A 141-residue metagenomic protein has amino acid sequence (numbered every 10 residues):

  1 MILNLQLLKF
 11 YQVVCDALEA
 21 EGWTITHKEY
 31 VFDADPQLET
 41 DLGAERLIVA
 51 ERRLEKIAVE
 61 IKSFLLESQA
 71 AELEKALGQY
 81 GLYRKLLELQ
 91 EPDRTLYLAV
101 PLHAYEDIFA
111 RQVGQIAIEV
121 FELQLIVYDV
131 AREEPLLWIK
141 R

Functional and structural regions predicted by a protein language model:
I2-Y11, C15: Nuclease catalytic cores
W23-A58, E72, K140-R141: Active-site metal-binding core of divalent-cation-utilizing nuclease and nuclease-like domains
G43, K62, A131: Anionic group-transfer/hydrolysis microenvironments
I61-L73: Short beta-strand-loop-alpha-helix junction that forms the active-site gateway of nucleic-acid-processing nucleases
A70-D93: Basic, amphipathic alpha-helical patches used to engage nucleic acids or provide basic targeting signals, exemplified
K85-F121, Y128-V130: Nucleic-acid nuclease catalytic cores
Q124-R141: Charged phosphate-binding loop/patch that engages nucleotide di/tri-phosphates or the phosphate backbone of nucleic
